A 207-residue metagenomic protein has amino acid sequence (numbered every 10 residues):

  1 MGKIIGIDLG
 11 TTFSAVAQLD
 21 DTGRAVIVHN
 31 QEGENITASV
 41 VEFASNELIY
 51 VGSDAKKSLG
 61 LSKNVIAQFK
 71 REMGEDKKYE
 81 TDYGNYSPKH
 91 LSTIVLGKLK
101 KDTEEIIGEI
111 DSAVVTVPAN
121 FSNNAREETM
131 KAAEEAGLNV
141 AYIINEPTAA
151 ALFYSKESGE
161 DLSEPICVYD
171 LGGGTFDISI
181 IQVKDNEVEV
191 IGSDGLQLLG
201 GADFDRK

Functional and structural regions predicted by a protein language model:
M1-E72, Y79-N85, T103-K207: Oxyanion-binding/catalytic loops of NTP- or PPi-dependent enzymes
E80-K100: Adenine-nucleotide phosphate-binding core of ATP-dependent small-molecule kinases
